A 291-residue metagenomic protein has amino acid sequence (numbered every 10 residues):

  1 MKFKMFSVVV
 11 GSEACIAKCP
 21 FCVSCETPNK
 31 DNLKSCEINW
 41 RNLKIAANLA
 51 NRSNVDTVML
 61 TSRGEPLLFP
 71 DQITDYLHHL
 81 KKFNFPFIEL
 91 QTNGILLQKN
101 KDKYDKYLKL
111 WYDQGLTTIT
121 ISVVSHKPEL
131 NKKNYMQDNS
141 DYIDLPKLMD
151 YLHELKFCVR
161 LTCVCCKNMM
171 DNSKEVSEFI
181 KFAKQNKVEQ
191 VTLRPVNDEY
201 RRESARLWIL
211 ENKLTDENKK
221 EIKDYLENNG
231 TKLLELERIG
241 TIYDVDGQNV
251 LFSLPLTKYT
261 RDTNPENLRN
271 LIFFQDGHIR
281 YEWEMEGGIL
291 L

Functional and structural regions predicted by a protein language model:
M1, N51-S53, D113, V245 (+1 more regions): Flexible, charged surface loops at secondary-structure boundaries
M1, R261-L291: Radical SAM enzyme core and accessory elements
M1-N42, S53: Canonical Radical SAM [4Fe-4S] cluster-binding loop centered on the CxxxCxxC motif and its immediate flanking residues
V10, C15, I95-L97, C165-C166 (+1 more regions): Hydrophobic pocket-lining residues within nucleotide cofactor-binding pockets
G11, S24, I121-H126, L193-V196: Short loop/turn segments at strand-loop or loop-helix junctions that form parts of catalytic or ligand-binding pockets
D31-K34, E129-I143, D150-D262: Radical SAM enzyme [4Fe-4S]-AdoMet core and its adjacent flexible, acidic and glycine-rich loops/tails across
L43-L60, P70-N168, S173, E189: Radical SAM/AdoMet-radical enzyme domain recognition
G64-P66: Glycine-rich, proline-tolerant flexible connector loops at the mouths of alpha/beta enzymes
